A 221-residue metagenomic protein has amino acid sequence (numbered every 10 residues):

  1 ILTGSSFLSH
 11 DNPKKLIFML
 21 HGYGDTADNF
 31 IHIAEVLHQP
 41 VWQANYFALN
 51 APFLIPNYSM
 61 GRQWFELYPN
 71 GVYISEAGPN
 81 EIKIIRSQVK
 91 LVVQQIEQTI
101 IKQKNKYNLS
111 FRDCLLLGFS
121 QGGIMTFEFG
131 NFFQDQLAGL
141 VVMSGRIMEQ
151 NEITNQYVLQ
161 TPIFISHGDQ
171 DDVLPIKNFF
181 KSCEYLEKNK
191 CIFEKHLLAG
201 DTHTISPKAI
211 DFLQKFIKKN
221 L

Functional and structural regions predicted by a protein language model:
I1-L109: Serine-hydrolase catalytic machinery in alpha/beta-hydrolase-like enzymes
N108-G118: Alpha/beta-hydrolase fold nucleophile elbow
L116-G118, M143, S166: Short beta-strand immediately N-terminal to the catalytic nucleophile in serine-hydrolase-like folds
G118-G122, T126: Gly/Ala-rich beta-loop-alpha elbow adjacent to hydrolase catalytic centers
D135-I147: A conserved short beta-strand
F164-H167, D171: Short beta-strand/loop motif that positions the catalytic acidic residue of the alpha/beta-hydrolase fold
D172-N178: Conserved alpha/beta-hydrolase "acid-adjacent" motif
F180-L221: C-terminal catalytic histidine-bearing segment of alpha/beta-hydrolase fold enzymes
